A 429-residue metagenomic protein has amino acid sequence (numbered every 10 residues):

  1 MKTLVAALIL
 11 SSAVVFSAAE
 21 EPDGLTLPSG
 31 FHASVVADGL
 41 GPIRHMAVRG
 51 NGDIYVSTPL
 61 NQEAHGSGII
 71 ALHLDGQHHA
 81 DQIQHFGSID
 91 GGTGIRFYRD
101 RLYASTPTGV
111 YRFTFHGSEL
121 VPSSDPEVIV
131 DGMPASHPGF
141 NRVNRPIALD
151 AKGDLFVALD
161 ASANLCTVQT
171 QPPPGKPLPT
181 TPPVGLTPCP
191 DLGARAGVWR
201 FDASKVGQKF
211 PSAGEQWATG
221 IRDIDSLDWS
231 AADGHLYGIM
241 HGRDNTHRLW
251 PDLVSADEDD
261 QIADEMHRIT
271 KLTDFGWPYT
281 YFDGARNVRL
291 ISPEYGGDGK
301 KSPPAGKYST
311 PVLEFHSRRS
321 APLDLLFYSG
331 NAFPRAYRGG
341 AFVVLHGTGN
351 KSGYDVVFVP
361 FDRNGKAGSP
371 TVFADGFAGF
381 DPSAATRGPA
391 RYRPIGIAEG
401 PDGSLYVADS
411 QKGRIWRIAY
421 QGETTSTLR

Functional and structural regions predicted by a protein language model:
E20-L27, N144, A161-S212, A218-A384 (+2 more regions): Beta-propeller domain segments
S34-A37, Q82-G87, E127-S136, A213-W217 (+3 more regions): A short beta-strand motif characteristic of beta-propeller blades
L40-N51, F86-R101, S105, S136-D154 (+5 more regions): Beta-rich, blade/repeat-based domains predominating in secreted/periplasmic proteins but also intracellular
Y55-S57, A104, V157-A158, Y237-M240 (+2 more regions): Residue position within the beta-strands of beta-propeller blades
P59-N61, P107-G109, F115, D160-S162 (+4 more regions): Short loop/turn segments immediately following the C-termini of beta-strands
S67-R99: Blade-loop segments of beta-propeller domains
Q82-I83, G91, T108-D150: Asp-box/WD-like beta-propeller blade repeats and closely related beta-sheet repeat scaffolds
A398-L428: Blade-level signature of beta-propeller repeat domains, shared across WD40, Kelch, NHL, RCC1 and BNR/Asp-box propellers
